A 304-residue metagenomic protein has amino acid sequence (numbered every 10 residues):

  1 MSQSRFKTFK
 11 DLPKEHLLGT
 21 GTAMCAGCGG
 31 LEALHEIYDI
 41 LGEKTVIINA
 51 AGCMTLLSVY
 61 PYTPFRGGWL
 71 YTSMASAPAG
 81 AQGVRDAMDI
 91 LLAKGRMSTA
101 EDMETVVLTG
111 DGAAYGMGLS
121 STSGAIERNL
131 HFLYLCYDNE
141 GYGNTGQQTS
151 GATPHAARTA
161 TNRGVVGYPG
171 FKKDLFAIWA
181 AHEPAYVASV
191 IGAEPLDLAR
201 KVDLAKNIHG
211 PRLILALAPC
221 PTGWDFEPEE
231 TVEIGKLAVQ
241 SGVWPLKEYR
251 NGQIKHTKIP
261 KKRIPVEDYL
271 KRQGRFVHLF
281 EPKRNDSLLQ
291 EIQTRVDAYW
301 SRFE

Functional and structural regions predicted by a protein language model:
Q3-Y134, Q147, A152-H155, V165 (+1 more regions): Cofactor-binding active-site loop characterized by glycine-rich and histidine/acidic residues
F9-L12, E101, S150-I208: Conserved thiamine diphosphate
E15, G27-L31, M74, P78 (+6 more regions): Electropositive phosphate-/nucleotide-binding environments in soluble metabolic enzymes
Y38-T45, R85-L91, G170, A180-E183 (+5 more regions): Structural signal for hydrophobic packing residues in well-ordered secondary-structure cores of soluble enzyme domains
M54-T55, N139-N144, P221-G223: Short gly/pro/ser/thr-enriched loop/turn and capping motifs at secondary-structure boundaries
A113, A193, P219-C220: Catalytic metal-binding/acid-base residues of hydrolase active sites
C136, A188-V190, L213-L217: Short, conserved beta-strand edge motifs with alternating hydrophobic and charged residues
L198-E304: Glycine/aspartate-rich loop-and-adjacent alpha/beta segment that forms the canonical ThDP
